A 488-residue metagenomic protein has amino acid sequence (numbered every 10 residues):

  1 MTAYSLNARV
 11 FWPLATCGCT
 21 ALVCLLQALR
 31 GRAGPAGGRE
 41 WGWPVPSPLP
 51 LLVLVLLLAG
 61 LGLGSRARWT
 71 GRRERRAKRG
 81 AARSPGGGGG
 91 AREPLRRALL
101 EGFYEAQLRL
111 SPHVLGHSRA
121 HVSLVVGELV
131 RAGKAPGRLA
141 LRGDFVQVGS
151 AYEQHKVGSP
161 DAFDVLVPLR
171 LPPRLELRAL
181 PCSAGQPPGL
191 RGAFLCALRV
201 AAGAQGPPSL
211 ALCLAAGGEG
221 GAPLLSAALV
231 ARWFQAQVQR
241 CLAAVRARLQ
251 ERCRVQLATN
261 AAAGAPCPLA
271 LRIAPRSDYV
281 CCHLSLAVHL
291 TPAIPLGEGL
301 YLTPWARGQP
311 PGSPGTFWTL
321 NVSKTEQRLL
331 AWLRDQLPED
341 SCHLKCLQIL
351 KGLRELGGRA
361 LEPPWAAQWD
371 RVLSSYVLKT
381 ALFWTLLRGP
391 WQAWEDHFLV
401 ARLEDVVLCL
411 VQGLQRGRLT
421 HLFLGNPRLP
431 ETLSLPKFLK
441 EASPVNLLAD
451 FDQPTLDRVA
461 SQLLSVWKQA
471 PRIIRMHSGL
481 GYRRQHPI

Functional and structural regions predicted by a protein language model:
M1-D161, V167-A236: N-terminal regions immediately upstream of nucleotidyltransferase
P13-Q27, L52-G64, H155-K156, R191-Q412: Catalytic cores of NTP-dependent nucleotidyl/adenyl transfer enzymes across multiple folds
A15, G88-E93, Q107, S111 (+11 more regions): Intrinsic-disorder-associated interaction segments
G62, E362-Q368, T385-I488: Terminal, contiguous helix-loop blocks that mediate binding/assembly
L139-E153, C182-S183, E251-T259, L373 (+2 more regions): Short amphipathic alpha-helical segments embedded in low-complexity Lys/Glu-rich regions
G158-P160, R170-P172, R178-S183, Y301-A306 (+3 more regions): Short coil/turn segments at secondary-structure boundaries
